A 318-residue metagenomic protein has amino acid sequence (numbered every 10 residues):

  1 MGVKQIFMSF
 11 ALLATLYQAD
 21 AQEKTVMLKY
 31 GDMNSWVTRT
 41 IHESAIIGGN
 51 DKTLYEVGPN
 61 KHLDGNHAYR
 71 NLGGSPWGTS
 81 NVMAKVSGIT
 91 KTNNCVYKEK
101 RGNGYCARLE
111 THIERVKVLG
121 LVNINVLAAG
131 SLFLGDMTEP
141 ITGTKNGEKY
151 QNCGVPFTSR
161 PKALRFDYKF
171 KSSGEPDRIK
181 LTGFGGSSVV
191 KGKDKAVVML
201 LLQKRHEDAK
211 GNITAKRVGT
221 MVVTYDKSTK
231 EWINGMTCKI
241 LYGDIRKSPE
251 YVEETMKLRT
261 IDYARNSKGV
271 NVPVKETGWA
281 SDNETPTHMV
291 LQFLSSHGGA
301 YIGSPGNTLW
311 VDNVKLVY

Functional and structural regions predicted by a protein language model:
M1-M27: Bacterial Sec-dependent N-terminal signal peptides
Q22-S159, K191-R205, A209-G243, E253-H297 (+1 more regions): Aromatic (Trp/Tyr/Phe) and Gly/Pro-enriched flexible surface segments
G49, L181-T182: Sparse recognition of residues in long alpha-helices and their boundaries
R160-F170: A short beta-strand element within beta-rich, extracytoplasmic domains of secreted/secretory-pathway proteins
F170-D177, S188-K193: Extended, low-complexity, turn-rich repeat/linker tracts enriched in Gly/Pro/Ser/Thr and Asp/Glu that occur
P176, I245-V252: Substrate-binding/catalytic groove segments of enzymes that remodel or degrade extracellular structural polymers
P176-L181, G211-N212: A short secondary-structure junction signal
T182-S188: Interfacial segments of alpha-helical transmembrane regions
